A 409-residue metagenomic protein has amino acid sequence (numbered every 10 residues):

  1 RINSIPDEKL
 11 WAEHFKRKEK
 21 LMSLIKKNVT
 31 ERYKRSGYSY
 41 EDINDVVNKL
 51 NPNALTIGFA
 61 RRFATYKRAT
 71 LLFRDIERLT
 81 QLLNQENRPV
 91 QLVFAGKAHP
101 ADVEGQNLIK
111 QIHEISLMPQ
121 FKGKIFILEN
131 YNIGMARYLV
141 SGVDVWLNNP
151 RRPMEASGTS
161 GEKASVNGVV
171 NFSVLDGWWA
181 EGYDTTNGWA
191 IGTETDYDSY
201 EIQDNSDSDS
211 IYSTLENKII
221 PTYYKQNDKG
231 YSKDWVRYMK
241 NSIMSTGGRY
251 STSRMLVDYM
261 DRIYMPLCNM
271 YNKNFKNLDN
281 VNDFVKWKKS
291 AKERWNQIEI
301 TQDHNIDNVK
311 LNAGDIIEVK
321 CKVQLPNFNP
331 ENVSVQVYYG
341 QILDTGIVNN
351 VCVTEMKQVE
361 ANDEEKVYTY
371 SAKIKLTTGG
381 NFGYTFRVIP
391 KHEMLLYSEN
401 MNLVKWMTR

Functional and structural regions predicted by a protein language model:
R1-R409: Catalytic cores of carbohydrate-active enzymes across secretory and cytosolic contexts
